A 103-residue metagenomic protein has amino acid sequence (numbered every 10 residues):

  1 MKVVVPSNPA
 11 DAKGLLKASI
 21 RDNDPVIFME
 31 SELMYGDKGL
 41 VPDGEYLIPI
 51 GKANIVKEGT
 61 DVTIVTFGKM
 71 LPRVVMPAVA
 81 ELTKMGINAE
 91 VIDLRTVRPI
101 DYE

Functional and structural regions predicted by a protein language model:
M1-D22: Conserved thiamine diphosphate
V3-S7, I27-E30, V91-I92: General beta-strand structural signal in soluble alpha/beta enzymes
D11-A18, I27, M34-G36, P77 (+1 more regions): Alpha-helical scaffold segments in soluble metabolic enzymes
D22-N23, M85: Structured helix-beta-strand junction loops
P25-I27, D61: Residue-level preference for the first positions of well-ordered beta-strands
E32-E103: Thiamine diphosphate
